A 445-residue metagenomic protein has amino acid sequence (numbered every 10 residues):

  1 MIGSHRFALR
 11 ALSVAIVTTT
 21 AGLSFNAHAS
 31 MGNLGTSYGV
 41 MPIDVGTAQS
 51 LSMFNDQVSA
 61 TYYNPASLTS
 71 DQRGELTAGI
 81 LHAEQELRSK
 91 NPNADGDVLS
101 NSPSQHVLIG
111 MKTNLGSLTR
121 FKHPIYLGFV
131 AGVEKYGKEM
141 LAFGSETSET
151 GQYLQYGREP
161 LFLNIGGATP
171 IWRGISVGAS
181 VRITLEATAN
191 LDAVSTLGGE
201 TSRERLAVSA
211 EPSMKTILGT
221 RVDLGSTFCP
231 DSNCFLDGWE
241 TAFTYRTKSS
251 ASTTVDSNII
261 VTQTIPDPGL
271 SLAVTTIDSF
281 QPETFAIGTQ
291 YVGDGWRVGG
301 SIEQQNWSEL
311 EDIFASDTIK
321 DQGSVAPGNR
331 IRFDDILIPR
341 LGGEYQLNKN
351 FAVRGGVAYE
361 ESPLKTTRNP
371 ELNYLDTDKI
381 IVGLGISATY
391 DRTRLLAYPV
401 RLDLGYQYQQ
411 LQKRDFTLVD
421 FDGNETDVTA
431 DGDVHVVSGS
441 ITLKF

Functional and structural regions predicted by a protein language model:
S24-I125, L375-D378: N-terminal, post-signal peptide beta-strand-biased segments of exported outer-membrane/organellar beta-barrel and other
L51-M53, I80-E86, A131-G137, I183-A187 (+8 more regions): Transmembrane beta-strands of outer-membrane beta-barrel pores
S59, S100-V107, E159-L163, A210-T216 (+4 more regions): Residues that define the transmembrane beta-barrel architecture of outer-membrane proteins
L68-R73, T113-Y126, G174, G225-W239 (+2 more regions): Short loop/turn motifs that connect adjacent beta-strands in outer-membrane beta-barrel proteins
G74-A78, H123-F129, R173, V177-A179 (+8 more regions): Transmembrane beta-strands of outer-membrane beta-barrel proteins
L87-A94, G137-S148, A189-G198, T253-I260 (+3 more regions): Outer-membrane beta-barrel translocator domains and adjoining extracellular loop/strand segments of Gram-negative
P92-V98, S148-L154, E200-V208, L270-T276 (+3 more regions): Extracellular loop and loop/strand-boundary signature of outer-membrane beta-barrel proteins
I217, I386, Y406, G432-F445: Outer-membrane beta-barrel "beta-signal"
